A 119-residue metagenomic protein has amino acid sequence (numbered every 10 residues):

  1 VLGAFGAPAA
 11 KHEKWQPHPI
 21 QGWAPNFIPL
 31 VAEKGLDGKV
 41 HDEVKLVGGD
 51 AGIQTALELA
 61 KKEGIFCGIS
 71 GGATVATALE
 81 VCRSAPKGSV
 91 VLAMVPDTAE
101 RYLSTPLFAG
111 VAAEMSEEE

Functional and structural regions predicted by a protein language model:
V1, V95-E100: Acidic, glycine-rich active-site loops and adjacent beta-strand->loop/helix elements that engage anionic groups
V1-C67, P106-E119: Active-site/ligand-binding loops adjacent to catalytic centers
I53, E100-R101: Flexible, glycine-rich phosphate/dinucleotide-binding loops and adjacent beta-alpha linkers at cofactor/substrate
I65, V75-C82: Active-site-proximal alpha-helical scaffold in enzymes
F66-I69, V90-P96: Conserved active-site loop/cleft motifs that coordinate metal ions or position small ligands
S70-A78, Y102: Short glycine/serine/threonine-rich phosphate/pyrophosphate-binding segments that cradle anionic phosphate groups
L79-M94, L103-M115: Catalytic phosphate/nucleotide-handling subdomain of diverse soluble enzymes
